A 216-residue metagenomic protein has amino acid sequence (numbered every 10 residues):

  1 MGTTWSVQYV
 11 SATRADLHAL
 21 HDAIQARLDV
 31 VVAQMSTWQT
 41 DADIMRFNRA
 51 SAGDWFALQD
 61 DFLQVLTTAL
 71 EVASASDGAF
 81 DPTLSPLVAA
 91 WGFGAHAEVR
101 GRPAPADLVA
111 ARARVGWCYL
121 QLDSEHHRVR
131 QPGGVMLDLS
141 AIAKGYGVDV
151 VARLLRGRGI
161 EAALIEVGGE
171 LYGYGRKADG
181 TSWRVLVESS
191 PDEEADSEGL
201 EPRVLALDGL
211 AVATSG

Functional and structural regions predicted by a protein language model:
M1-G216: Mature catalytic core of soluble alpha/beta enzymes
